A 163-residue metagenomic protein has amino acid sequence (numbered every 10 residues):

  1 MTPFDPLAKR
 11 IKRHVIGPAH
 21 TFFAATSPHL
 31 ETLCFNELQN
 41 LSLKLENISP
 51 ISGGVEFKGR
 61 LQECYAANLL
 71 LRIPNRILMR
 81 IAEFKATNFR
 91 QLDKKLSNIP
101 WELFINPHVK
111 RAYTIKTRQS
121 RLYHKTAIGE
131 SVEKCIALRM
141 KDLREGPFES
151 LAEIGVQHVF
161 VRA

Functional and structural regions predicted by a protein language model:
T2-Q157: Non-catalytic nucleic-acid substrate-recognition regions in nucleic-acid-modifying enzymes
V159-R162: Non-catalytic, regulatory and substrate/membrane-recognition segments associated with hydrolase enzymes
